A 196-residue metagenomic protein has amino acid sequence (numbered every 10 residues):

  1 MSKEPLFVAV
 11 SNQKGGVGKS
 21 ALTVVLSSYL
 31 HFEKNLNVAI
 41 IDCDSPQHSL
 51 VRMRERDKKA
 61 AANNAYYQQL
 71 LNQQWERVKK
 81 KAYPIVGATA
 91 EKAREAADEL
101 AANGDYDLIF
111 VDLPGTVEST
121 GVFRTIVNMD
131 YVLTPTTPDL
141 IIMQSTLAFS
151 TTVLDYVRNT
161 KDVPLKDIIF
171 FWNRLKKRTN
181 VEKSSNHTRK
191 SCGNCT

Functional and structural regions predicted by a protein language model:
M1-N12: Extreme N-terminal, non-catalytic leader segments that precede Walker-type/kinase nucleotide-binding cores
K3-E4, K34, G104-D105, V127-M129 (+1 more regions): Short loop/turn elements that form and flank the Walker-type P-loop nucleotide-binding site in RecA-like NTPase cores
F7, L108, Y131: Short, Asp-centered acidic motifs that coordinate Mg2+ and/or phosphate in catalytic or ligand-binding sites
S11-V17, F32-F110, G115-T116: P-loop/Walker-type NTP enzyme "switch/lid" segment
A21-L22: Hydrophobic positions on the alpha1 helix immediately C-terminal to the Walker A/P-loop
V25, Y29: Active-site signature of alpha/beta-hydrolase-fold catalytic machinery across serine- and Asp/Cys-nucleophile hydrolases
L30, L100, V153-Y156: Hydrophobic helix-cap positions at the C-terminus of alpha-helices in RecA-like/P-loop ATPase nucleotide-binding cores
A39, P114-C195: Conserved catalytic-core segment of NTP-binding enzymes
